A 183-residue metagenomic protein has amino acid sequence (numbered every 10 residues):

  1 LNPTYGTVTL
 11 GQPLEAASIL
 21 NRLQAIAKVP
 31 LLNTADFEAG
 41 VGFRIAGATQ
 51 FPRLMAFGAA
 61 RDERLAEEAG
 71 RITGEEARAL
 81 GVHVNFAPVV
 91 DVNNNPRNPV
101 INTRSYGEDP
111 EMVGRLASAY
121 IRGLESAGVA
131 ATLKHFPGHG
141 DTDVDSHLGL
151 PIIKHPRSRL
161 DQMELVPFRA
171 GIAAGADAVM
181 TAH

Functional and structural regions predicted by a protein language model:
L1-H135, L165, R169, A173: N-terminal beta-rich core of secreted/periplasmic extracellular enzymes
V144-Q162: Binuclear metal-dependent hydrolase catalytic cores centered on His/Asp/Glu-rich metal-binding motifs
